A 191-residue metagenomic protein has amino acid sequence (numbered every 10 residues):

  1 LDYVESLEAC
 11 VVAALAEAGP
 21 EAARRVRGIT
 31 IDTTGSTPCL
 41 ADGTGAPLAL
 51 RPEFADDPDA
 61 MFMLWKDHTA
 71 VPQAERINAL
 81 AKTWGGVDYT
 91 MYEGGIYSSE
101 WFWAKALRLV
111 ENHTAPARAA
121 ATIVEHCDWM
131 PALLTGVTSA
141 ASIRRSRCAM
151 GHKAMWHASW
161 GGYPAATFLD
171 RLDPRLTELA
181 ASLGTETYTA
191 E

Functional and structural regions predicted by a protein language model:
L1, A41-G43, M61, W65 (+2 more regions): Tryptophan-centered motif/residue detector
L1-P20, F54-E93, W101: Phosphate-binding loop and its immediate beta->loop->alpha context in nucleotide/phosphate-handling enzymes
L1-R51, E178-E186: N-terminal glycine/serine-rich phosphate-binding loop of ATP-dependent small-molecule kinases, especially carbohydrate
V26, G35, D59, I96 (+1 more regions): Extracellular structured ligand-interaction cores
I29, D67, L109: Residue-level signal for inorganic ion chemistry
A41, N78-E191: Gly/Ser/Thr-rich active-site cleft segment
